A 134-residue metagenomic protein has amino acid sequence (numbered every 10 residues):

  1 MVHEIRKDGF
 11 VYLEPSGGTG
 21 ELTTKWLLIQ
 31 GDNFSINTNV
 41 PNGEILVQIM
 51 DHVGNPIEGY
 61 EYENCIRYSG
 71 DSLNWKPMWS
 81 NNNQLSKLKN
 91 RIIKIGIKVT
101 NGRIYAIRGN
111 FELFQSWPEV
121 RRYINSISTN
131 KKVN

Functional and structural regions predicted by a protein language model:
M1, S35-N37, N42-P56: Beta-strand-rich binding/interaction modules
M1-K25: Catalytic cores of secreted or luminal carbohydrate-active enzymes
G9-G18, F111-N134: Low-complexity, Pro/Ser/Thr- and charge-rich linker/hinge segments at domain boundaries
T23-G31, N83-L88: Extracellular and analogous surface-interaction loops
I29-P41, R91-I97: A short beta-strand element within beta-rich, extracytoplasmic domains of secreted/secretory-pathway proteins
E44-I49, Y62, N74, I92: Mature extracytoplasmic or organellar-lumen-exposed domains after removal of signal/transit peptides
I57-L88: Extracellular carbohydrate recognition and processing domains and analogous Trp-centered ligand-binding platforms
V99-I107, F114: Short acidic/polar inter-strand loop motif in beta-rich domains
